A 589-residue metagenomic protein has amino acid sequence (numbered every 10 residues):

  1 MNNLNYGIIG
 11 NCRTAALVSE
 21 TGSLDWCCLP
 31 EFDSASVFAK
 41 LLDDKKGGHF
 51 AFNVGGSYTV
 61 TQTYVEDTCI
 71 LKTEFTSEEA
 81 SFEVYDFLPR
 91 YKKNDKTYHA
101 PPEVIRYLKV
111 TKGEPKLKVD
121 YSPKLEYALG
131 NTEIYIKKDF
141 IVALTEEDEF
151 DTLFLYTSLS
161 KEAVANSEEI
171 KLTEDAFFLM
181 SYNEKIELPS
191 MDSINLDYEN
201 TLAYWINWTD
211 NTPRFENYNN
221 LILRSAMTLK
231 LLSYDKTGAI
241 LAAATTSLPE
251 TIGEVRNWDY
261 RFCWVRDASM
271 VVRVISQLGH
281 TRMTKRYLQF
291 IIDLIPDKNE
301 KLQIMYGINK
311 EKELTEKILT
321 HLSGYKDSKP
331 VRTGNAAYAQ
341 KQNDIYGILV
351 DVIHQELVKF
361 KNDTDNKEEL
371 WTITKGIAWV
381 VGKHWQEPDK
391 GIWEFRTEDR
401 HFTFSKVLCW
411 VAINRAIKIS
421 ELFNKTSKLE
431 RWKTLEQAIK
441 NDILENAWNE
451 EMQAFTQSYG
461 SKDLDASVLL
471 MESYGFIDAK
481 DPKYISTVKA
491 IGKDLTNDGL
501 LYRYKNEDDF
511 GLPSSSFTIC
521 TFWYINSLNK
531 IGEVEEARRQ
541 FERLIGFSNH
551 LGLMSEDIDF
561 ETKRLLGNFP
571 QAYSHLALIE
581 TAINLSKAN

Functional and structural regions predicted by a protein language model:
M1-N589: Acidic, mature catalytic/reactive cores of soluble proteins
